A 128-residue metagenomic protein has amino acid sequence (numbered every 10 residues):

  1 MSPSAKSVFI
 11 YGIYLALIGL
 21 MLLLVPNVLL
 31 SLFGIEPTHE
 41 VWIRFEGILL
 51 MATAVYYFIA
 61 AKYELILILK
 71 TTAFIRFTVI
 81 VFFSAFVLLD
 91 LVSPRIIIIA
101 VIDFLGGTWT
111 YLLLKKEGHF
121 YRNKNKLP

Functional and structural regions predicted by a protein language model:
S2-V41: Membrane-helix boundary elements
Y11-L15, P26, L49, T53 (+1 more regions): A general secondary-structure boundary signal
Y14-M21, V41-A61, T71-V81: Core segments of alpha-helical transmembrane spans in multipass integral membrane proteins
V25-P26, G34-I35, E64, V87-L91 (+1 more regions): Short helix-capping/hinge motifs at transmembrane helix termini and TM-loop junctions
F33-W42, L69-T72, P94-I102: Non-cytosolic membrane-interface motifs at loop->transmembrane helix junctions
K62-I68, V81-I98: Membrane-helix boundary connector in multi-pass membrane proteins
T72-S84, I99-T110: Hydrophobic alpha-helical segments of small multi-pass membrane proteins
F86-D90, F104-P128: Membrane-water interface at the C-terminal end of transmembrane alpha helices
